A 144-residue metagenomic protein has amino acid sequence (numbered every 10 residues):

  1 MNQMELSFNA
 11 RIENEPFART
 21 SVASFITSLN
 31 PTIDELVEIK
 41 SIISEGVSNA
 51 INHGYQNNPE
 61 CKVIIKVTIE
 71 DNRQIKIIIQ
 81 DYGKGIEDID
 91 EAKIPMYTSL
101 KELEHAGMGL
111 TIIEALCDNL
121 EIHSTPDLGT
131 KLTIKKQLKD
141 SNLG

Functional and structural regions predicted by a protein language model:
M1-E5, A50-G144: Conserved beta-strand-loop-beta-strand hairpin that lines the nucleotide-binding pocket of ATP/GTP-utilizing enzymes
E5-P16: STAS-typified acidic loop motif
A10, P31-D34, N58: Structural signature of the histidine kinase catalytic ATP-binding subdomain
F17, E38-S41, Q74, A115: Alpha-helical macromolecular-interaction surfaces
T20-S44, S48: Conserved short strand/loop->alpha-helix "switch" segment adjacent to the catalytic nucleotide/phosphoryl-transfer site
